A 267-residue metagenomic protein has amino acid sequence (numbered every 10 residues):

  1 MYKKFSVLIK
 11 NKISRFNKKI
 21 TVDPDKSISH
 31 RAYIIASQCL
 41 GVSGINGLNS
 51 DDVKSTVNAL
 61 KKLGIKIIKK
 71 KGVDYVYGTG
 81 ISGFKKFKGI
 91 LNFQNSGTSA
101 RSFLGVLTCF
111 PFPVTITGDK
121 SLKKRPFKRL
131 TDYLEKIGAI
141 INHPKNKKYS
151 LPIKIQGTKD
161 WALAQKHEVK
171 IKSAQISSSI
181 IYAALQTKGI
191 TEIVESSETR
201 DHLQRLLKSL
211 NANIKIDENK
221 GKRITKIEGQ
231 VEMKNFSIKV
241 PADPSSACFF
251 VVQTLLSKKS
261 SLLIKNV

Functional and structural regions predicted by a protein language model:
M1-V267: Structural preference for solvent-exposed beta-strand-turn elements and adjacent flexible terminal/loop segments within
